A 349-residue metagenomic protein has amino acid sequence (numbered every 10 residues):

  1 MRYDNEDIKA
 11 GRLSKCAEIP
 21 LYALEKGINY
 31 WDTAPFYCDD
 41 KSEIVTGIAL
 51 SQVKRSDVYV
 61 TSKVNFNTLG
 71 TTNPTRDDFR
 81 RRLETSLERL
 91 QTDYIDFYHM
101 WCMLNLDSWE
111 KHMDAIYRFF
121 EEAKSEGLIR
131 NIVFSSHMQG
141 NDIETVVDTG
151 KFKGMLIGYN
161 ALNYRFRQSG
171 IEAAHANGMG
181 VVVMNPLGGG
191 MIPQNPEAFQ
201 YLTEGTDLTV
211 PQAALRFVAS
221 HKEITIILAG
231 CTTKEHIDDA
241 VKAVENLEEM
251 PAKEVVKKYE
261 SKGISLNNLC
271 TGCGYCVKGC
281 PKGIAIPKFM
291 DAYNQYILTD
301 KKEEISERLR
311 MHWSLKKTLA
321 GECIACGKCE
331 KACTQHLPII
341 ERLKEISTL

Functional and structural regions predicted by a protein language model:
M1-S14, V64-D78, L106-W109, A198-L208: Active-site mouth loops of central-metabolism enzymes
M1-V58: N-terminal binding-site loop/beta-alpha segment at the start of enzyme catalytic domains that lines or forms
I8-A23, T72-Q91, H137-V147, V210-L215: Short, acidic/polar
K15, M103-T271, Y275-I284, K288-D291 (+4 more regions): Beta/alpha (TIM)-barrel catalytic core signal, keyed to glycine-rich beta->alpha loops juxtaposed to Asp/Glu that bind
L24-E25, G47-Y59, E84-D93, V146-G150 (+1 more regions): Acidic (Asp/Glu)-rich catalytic clusters
W31, I95, I132: Glycine-centered flexible beta-alpha turn that most often forms the glycine-rich phosphate-binding loop
S56-G70, M100-W101: A short, structured active-site edge motif that brings together acidic residues
L87-S108: Active-site groove signature of glycoside hydrolases
